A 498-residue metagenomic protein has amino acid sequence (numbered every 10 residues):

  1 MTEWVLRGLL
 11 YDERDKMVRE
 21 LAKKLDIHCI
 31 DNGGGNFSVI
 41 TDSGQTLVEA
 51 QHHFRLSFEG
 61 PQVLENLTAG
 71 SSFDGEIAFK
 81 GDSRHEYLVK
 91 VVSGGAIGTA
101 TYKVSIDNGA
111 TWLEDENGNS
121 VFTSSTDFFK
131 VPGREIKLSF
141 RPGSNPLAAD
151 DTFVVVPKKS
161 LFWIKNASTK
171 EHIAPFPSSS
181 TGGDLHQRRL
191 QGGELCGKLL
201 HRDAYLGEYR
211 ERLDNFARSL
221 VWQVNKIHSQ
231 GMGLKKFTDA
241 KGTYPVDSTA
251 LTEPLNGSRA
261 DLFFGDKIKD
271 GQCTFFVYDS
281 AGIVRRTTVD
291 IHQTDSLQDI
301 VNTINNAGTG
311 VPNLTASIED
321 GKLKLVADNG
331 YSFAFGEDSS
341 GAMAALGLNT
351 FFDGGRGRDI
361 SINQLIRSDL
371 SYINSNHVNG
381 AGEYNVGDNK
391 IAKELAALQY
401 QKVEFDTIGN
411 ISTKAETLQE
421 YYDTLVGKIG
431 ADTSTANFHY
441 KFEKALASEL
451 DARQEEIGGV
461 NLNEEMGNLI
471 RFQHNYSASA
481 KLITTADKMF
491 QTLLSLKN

Functional and structural regions predicted by a protein language model:
M1-N498: Structural signature of extracellular appendage/secretion-system components
